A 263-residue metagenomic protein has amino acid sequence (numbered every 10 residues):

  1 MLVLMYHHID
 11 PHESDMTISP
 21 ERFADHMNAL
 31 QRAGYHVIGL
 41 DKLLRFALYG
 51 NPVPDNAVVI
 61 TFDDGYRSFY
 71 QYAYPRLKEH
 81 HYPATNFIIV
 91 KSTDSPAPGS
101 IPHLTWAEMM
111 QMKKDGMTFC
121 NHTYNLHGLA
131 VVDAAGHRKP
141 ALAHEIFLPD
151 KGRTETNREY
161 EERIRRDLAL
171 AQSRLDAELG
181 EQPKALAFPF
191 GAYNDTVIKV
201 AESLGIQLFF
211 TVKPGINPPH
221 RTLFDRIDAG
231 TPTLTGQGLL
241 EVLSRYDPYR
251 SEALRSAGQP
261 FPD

Functional and structural regions predicted by a protein language model:
M1-V58, K213, T222, R226-L239 (+2 more regions): N-terminal pre-catalytic segment of deacetylase/amide-hydrolase enzymes
L4-D10, N56-V58, K78-N194: Metal-dependent polysaccharide deacetylase catalytic core of the NodB/CE4 family, i.e., the active-site-bearing domain
S14, L48, F69-Q71, D195-T196: Short N-terminal helix/helix-N-cap motif within the alpha/beta-hydrolase-1
H26-H36, R76-P83, D115, R174-E178 (+1 more regions): Structured segments of extracytoplasmic/periplasmic soluble domains in secreted or envelope-associated proteins
I38, T85-F87, C120, Q207-F210: Structural detector of well-ordered beta-strand residues that form the stable sheet scaffold of enzyme domains
K42-L43, D55, V59-Y72, E79: Substrate-binding cleft of extracellular glycoside hydrolase catalytic domains
Y72-R76, E108, T196-V200: A short acidic, amphipathic alpha-helical/loop segment
H144-F147, I206-I216: Acidic, His- and aromatic-enriched active-site or binding-groove loops in soluble protein domains that engage sugars
